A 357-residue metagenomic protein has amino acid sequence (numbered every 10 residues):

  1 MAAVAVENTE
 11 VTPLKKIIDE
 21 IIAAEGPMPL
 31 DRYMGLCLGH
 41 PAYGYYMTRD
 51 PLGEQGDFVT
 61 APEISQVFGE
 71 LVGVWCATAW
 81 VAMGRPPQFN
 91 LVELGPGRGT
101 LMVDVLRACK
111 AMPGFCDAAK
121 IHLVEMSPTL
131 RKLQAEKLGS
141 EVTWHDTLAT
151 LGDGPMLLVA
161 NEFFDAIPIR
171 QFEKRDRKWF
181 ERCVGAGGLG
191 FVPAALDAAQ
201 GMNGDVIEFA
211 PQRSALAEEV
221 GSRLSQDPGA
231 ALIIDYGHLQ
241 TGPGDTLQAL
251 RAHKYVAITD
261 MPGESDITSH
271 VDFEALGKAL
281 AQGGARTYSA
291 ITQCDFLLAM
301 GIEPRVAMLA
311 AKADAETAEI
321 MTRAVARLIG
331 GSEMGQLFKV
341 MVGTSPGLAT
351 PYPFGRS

Functional and structural regions predicted by a protein language model:
A2-L94, R98-M156, F172, D295 (+3 more regions): Rossmann-like AdoMet
V11-K15, P27-D31, R131, A160 (+8 more regions): Alpha-helix initiation and N-capping motif
P13, M28-R32, E63, V67 (+9 more regions): Generic recognition of stable, solvent-exposed alpha-helical segments in well-folded globular domains
E93, E125, E162, E181 (+1 more regions): Acidic-residue sensor for enzyme active/binding pockets
P128, F164, H238: Short, glycine/acidic-enriched loop or turn micro-motifs at the edges of active sites
L151-A166, F209-S222: Conserved adenosine/adenylate-binding substructure
L157-N203, G244-A257: A mobile, often basic/glycine-rich helix-loop segment that functions as the active-site lid/recognition loop
D197-S357: Long, Lys/Arg- and hydrophobic-enriched amphipathic alpha-helices
